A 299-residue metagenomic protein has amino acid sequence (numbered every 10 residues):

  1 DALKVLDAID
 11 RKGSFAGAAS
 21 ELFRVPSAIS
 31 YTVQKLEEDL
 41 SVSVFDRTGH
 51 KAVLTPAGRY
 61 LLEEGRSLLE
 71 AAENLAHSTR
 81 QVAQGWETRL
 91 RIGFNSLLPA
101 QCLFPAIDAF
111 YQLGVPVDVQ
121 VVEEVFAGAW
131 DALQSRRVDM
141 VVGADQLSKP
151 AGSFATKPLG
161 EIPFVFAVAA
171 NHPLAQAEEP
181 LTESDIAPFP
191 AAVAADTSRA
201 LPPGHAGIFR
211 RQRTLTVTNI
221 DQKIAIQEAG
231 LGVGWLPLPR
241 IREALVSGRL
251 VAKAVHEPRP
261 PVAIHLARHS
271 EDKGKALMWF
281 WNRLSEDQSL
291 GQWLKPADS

Functional and structural regions predicted by a protein language model:
D7-V25: Short helix-boundary/capping micro-motifs
K12, E21, K35-S43, L113: Residue cluster at the C-terminal edge of the helix-turn-helix DNA-binding motif
F15-A18, S27, Q34, W130: Residues within helix-turn-helix
E37-P56: A short LG(V/I)-centered, amphipathic sequence patch enriched for acidic residue(s) preceding the LG motif
D39-L40, L61-A83, P99, D145 (+3 more regions): Alpha-helical linker/hinge and terminal dimerization helices associated with HTH transcriptional regulators
R80-P99, Q112-V117, I162: Interdomain hinge and pocket-entrance segments immediately C-terminal to HTH DNA-binding domains
A106-A109, A127-F164: Short beta-strand-centered segments that line the small-molecule binding cleft or hinge of alpha/beta clamshell
A127, G152-L231, L236, R240-P261 (+1 more regions): C-terminal regulatory
